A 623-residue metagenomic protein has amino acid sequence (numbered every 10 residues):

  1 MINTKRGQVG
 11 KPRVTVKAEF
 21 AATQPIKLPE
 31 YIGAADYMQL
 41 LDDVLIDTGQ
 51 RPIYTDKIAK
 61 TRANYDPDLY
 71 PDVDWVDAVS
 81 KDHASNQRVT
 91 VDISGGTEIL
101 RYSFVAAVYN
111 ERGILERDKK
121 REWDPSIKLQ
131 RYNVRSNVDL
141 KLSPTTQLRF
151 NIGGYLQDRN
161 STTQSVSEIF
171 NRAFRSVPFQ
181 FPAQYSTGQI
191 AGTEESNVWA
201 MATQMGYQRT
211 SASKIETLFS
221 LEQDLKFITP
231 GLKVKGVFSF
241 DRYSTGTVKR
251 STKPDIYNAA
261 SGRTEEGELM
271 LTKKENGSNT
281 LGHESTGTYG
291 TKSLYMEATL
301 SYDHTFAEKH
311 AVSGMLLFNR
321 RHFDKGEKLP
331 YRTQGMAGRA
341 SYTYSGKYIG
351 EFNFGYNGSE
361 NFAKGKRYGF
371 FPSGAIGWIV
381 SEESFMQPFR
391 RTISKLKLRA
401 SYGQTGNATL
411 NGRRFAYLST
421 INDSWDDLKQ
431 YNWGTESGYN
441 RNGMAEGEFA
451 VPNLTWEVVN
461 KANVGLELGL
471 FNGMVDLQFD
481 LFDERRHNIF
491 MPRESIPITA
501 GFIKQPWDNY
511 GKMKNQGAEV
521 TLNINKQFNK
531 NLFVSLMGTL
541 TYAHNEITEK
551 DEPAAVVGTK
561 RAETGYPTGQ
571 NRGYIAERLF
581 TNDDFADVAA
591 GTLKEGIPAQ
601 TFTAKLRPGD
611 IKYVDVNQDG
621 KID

Functional and structural regions predicted by a protein language model:
M1-A212, S220-K226, L410-L428, A554-T559 (+3 more regions): Membrane-proximal, glycine/serine-rich, low-complexity loop/turn segments characteristic of large bacterial
Q24-Y31, A35-Q39, V79-S80, R391-S394 (+6 more regions): C-terminal beta-signal and adjacent terminal beta-strands/loops of Gram-negative outer-membrane beta-barrel proteins
L28-V76, R175-T203, V248-K292, D423-F449 (+1 more regions): Flexible glycine-rich, low-complexity coil/linker segments exposed to the extracellular/periplasmic environment
D56, R121, I127, L232 (+2 more regions): Hydrophobic transmembrane signal anchors and adjacent membrane-proximal interface regions, especially in viral
H83, N137-T146, I152-L156, S161-S167 (+3 more regions): Extracellular/periplasmic, surface-exposed regions of secreted and cell-surface proteins
